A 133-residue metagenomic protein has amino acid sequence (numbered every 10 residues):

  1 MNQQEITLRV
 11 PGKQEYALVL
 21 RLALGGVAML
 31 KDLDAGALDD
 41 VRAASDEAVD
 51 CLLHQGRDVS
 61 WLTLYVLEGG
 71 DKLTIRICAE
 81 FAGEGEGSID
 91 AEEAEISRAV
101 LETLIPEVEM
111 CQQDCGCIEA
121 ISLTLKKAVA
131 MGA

Functional and structural regions predicted by a protein language model:
M1-A43, S88, A133: Bergerat-fold GHKL ATPase/HATPase_c domain
M1-T7, C51-A133: Conserved beta-strand-loop-beta-strand hairpin that lines the nucleotide-binding pocket of ATP/GTP-utilizing enzymes
E15, A35-G36, A48-D50, E92-I96: Short secondary-structure boundary micro-motifs
R21, G25, D46-V49, R98 (+1 more regions): Generic solvent-exposed, charged/amphipathic alpha-helical segments that serve as macromolecular interface scaffolds
D34-V59: Conserved ATP-binding N-box helix of the HATPase_c
